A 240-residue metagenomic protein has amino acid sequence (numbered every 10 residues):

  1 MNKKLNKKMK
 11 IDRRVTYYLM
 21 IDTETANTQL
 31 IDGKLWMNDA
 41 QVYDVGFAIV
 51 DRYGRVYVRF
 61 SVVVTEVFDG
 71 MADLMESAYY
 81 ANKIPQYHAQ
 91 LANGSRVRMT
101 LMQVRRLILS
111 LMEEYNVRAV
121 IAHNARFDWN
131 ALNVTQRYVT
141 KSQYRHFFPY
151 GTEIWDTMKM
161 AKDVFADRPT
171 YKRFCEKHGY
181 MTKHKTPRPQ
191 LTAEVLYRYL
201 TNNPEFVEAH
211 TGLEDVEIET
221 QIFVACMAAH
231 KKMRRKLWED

Functional and structural regions predicted by a protein language model:
K3, K8-N133: Conserved non-catalytic scaffold segment of RNase H-like nuclease domains
T28-L30, K162, Q221: Conserved protein kinase catalytic core
S61-V64, E153-K159: Structural signal for conserved beta-strand scaffold positions within catalytic alpha/beta enzyme cores
H88-S95, S142-F148, N203-E208: Short, polar/flexible loop-turn hinges at active-site or ligand-entry regions and domain interfaces
M112, L132, Q136, A161 (+1 more regions): Hydrophobic residues within well-ordered, non-membrane alpha-helices that form the packing/core of soluble catalytic
A119-R126, N130-A131, E176-D240: Acidic, Mg2+-coordinating catalytic module of metal-dependent nucleases/exonucleases that use a two-metal-ion mechanism
F127-W155: Substrate-recognition/cap helix-loop segment adjacent to the acidic, metal-dependent catalytic center of Asp-based
W155-T182: Short alpha-helix plus adjacent loop in nuclease-associated cores
